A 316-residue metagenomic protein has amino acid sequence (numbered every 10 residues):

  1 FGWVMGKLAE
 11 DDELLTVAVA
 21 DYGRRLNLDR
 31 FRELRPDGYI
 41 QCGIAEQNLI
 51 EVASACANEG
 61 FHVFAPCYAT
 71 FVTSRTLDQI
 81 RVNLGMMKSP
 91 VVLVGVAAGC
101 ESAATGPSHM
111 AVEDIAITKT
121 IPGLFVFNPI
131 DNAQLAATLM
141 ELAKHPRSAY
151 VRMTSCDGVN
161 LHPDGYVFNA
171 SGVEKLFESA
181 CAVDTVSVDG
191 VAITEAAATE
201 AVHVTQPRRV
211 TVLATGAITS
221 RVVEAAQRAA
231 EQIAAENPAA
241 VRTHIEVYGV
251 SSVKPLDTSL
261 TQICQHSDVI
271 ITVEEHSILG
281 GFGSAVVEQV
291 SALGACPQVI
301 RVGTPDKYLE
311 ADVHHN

Functional and structural regions predicted by a protein language model:
F1-R152, D157-G158, N169-A170, I193-E195: Thiamine diphosphate
V19, R24-E33, S102-A103, T154-N316: Thiamine diphosphate
